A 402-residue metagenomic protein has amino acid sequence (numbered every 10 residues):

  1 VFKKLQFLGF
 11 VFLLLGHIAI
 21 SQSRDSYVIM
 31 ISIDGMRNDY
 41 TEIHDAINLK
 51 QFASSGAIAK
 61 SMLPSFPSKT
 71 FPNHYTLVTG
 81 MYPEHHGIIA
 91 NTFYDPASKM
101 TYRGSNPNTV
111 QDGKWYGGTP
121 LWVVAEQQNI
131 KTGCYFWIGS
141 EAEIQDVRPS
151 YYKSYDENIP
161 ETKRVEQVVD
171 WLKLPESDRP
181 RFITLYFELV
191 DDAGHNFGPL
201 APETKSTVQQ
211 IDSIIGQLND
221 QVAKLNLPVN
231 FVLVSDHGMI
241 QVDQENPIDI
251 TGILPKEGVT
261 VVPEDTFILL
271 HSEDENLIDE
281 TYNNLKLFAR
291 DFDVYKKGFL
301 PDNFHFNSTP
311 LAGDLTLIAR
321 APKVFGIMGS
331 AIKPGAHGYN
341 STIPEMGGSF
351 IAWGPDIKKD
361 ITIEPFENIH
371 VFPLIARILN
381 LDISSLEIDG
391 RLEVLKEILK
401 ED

Functional and structural regions predicted by a protein language model:
V1-R24: Bacterial Sec-dependent N-terminal signal peptides
D25-R37, Q51-F52, L77, A125 (+7 more regions): Beta-strand elements within well-structured catalytic alpha/beta cores of enzymes that handle phosphate/sulfate esters
T41-H86: Short, structured active-site-proximal loop/turn typified by the sulfatase FGly-forming signature C/S-X-P-X-R
S61-V78, F136-A142, E387-L395: Short, solvent-exposed turn/loop segments enriched in Gly/Ser/Thr/Pro and often Arg
M81-G198, G326: His/Asp/Glu-rich, glycine-adjacent segments that coordinate divalent cations and/or stabilize oxyanion chemistry on
E161-K173, V190-F231, E280-Y282, I375: A long, amphipathic alpha-helix that forms part of the scaffold/cap immediately adjacent to metal-dependent active
P228-V229, H237-E273: Acidic/histidine-rich catalytic neighborhood
V262-L374: Active-site neighborhoods of enzymes that stabilize oxyanions during catalysis
